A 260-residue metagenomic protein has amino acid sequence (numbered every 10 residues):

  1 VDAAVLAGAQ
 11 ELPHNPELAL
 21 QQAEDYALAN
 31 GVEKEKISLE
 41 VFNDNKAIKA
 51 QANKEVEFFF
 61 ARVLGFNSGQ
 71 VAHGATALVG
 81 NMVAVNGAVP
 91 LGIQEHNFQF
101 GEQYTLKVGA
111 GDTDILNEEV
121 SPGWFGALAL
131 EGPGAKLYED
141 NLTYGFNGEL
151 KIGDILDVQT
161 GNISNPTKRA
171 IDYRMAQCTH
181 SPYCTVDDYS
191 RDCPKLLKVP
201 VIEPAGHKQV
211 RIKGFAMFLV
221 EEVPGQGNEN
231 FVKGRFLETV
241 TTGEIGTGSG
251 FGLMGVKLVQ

Functional and structural regions predicted by a protein language model:
V1: Acidic/negatively charged segments and metal-coordination signatures
V5-F59, N81: Short amphipathic secondary-structure patches
E17, E24, E40-A47, N67-Q260: N-linked glycosylation sequons
A27, G31, V63-G65, G101: Glycine-centered secondary-structure boundary/capping sites
K54-F66, Q70: Signal peptide-directed extracytoplasmic domains
